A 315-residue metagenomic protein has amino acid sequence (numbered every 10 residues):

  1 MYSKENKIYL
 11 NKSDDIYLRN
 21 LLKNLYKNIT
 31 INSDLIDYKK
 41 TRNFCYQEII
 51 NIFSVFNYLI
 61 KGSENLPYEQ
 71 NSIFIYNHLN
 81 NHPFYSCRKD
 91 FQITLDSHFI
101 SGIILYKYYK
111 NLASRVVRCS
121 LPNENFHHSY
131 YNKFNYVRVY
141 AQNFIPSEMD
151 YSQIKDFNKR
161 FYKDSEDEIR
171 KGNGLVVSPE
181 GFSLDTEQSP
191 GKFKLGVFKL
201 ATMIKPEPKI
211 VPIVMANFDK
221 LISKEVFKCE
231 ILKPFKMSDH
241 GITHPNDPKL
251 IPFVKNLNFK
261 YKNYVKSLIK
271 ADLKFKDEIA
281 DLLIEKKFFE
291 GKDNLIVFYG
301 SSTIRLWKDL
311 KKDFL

Functional and structural regions predicted by a protein language model:
M1-A113, R118-N143, K276-I284: Membrane-anchoring hydrophobic helices of lipid-metabolizing enzymes
M1-S33, E148-I284: Non-catalytic C-terminal accessory region of glycerolipid acyltransferases and related lyso-lipid remodeling enzymes
I60-L66, K163-E168, K286-F289: Short amphipathic alpha-helices and their capping/turn segments at secondary-structure boundaries
I73, V211, I296-Y299: Conserved beta-strand elements of the Class I
H78-N81, E180-S183, S302: Short glycine-rich anion-binding loops that position phosphate/pyrophosphate groups of nucleotides and phosphorylated
P83-S86, T186-Q188, I222, W307-L310: Short glycine-/acidic-enriched loop or helix-start segments at secondary-structure transitions that form or flank
K107-Y108, M203-K205, F314: Short, conserved loop/helix-junction motifs that constitute active-site signature segments in enzyme catalytic cores
E278-L315: Serine-esterase "nucleophile elbow" of acetyl-processing enzymes
